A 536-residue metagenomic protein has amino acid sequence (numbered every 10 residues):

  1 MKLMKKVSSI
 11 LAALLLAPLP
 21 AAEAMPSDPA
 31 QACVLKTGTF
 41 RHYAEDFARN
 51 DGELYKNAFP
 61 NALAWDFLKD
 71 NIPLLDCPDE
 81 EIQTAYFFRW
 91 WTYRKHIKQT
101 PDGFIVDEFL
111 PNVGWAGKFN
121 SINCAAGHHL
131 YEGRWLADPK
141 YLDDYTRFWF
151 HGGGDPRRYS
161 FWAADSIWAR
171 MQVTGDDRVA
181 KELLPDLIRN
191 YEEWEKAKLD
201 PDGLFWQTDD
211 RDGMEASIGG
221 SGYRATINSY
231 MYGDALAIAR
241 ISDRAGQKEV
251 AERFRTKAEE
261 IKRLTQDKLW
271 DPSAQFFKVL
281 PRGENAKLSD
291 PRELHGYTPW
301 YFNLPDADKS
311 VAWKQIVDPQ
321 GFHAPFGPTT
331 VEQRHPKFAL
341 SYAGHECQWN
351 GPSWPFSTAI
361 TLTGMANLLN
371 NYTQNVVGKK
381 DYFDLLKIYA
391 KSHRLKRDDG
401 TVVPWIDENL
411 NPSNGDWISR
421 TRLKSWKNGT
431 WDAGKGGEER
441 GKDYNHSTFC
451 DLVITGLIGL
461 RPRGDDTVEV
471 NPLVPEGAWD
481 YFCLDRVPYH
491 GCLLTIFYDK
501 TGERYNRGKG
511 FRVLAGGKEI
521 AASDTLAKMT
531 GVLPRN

Functional and structural regions predicted by a protein language model:
M1-M4: N-terminal secretory signal peptides that target proteins for export/translocation
S9-P18: Bacterial N-terminal signal peptides
A21-G117, Q172, D177-V179, L184 (+6 more regions): Acidic/polar, glycine-enriched structural segments that form the non-catalytic walls/loops of the carbohydrate-binding
D28-K56, L63, G153-F161, E195-K257 (+4 more regions): The feature captures the catalytic groove of carbohydrate-active enzymes
L75-Y86, I97-D102, G133-R147, G153 (+5 more regions): Structural helix-adjacent loops and short alpha-helical linkers that scaffold large soluble proteins
E80-F119, R134-G152, E192-Y223, R263-S353 (+1 more regions): Extended glycan-interaction surfaces of carbohydrate-active proteins
A245-V279, V311-C492: Non-catalytic carbohydrate-binding regions of carbohydrate-active enzymes
D480, R486-N536: C-terminal beta-sandwich/jelly-roll accessory domains of carbohydrate-active enzymes
